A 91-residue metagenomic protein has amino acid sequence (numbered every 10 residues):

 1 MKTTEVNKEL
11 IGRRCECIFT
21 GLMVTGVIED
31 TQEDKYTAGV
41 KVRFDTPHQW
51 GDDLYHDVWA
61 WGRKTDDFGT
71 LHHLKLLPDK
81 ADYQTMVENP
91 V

Functional and structural regions predicted by a protein language model:
M1-R14: Mixed-charge, Lys/Arg-rich low-complexity intrinsically disordered regions
T4-E5, G21, G26, Q32 (+4 more regions): N-terminal compositionally biased, intrinsically disordered segments and leader/signal-like regions
G12-R13, V42, G62, L74: Short, intrinsically disordered low-complexity segments
I18-W61: Basic/aromatic-rich interaction segments and small domains that mediate binding to polyanionic partners
H48-V91: Intrinsically disordered, low-complexity, charged/polar segments
